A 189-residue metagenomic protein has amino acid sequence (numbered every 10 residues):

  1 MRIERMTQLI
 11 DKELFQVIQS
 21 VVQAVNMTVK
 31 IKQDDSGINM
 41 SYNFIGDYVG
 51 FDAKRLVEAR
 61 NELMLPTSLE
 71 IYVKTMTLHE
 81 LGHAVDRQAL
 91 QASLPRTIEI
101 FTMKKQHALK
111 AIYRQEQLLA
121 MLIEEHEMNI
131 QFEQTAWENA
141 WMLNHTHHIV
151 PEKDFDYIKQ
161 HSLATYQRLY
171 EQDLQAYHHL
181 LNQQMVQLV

Functional and structural regions predicted by a protein language model:
M1-A53: Auxiliary, metal-adjacent structural segments of Zn-dependent hydrolase domains
E4, T67, L122-H126: Active-site oxyanion-binding pockets that recognize sulfate/phosphate
T7-I10, P66-I71, N129-E133: Aromatic-acidic/polar surface patches that form glycan- and anion
K12, H79, Q134-E138: A structural signal for well-ordered alpha-helical segments within the folded catalytic domains of diverse enzymes
I31-K74, A84-Q88: Active-site scaffold of zinc-dependent metalloenzymes
F44, T97-I100, A108-K110: Extended terminal accessory/targeting regions
K74-E99: Catalytic Zn2+-binding segment of zinc metalloproteases
M103-Q184: Metalloprotease/metallohydrolase-associated module, dominated by Zn2+-dependent proteases
